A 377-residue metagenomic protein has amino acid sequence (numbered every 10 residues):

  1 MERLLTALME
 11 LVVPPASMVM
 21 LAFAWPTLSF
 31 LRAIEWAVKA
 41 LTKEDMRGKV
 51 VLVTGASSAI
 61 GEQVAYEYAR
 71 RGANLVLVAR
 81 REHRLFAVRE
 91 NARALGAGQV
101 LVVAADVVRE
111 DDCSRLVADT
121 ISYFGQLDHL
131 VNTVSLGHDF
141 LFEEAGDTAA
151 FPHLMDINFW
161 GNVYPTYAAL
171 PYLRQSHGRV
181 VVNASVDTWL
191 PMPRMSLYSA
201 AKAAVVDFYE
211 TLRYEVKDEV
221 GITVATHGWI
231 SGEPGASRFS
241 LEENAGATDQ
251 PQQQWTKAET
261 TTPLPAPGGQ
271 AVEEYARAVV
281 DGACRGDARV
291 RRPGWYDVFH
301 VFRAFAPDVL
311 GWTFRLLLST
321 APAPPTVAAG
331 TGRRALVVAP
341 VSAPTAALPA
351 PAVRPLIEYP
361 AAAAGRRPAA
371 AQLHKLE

Functional and structural regions predicted by a protein language model:
V50, S57-S58: Conserved glycine-rich cofactor-binding loop
R71-V88: Conserved glycine-rich Rossmann-like NAD(P)H-binding loop of the short-chain dehydrogenase/reductase
H83, A104-L116, T148: The beta1-alpha1 cofactor-binding region of Rossmann-like NAD(H)/NADP(H)-dependent oxidoreductases
S122, G137-P152, R194-L197: Conserved mid-core segment of classical short-chain dehydrogenase/reductases
T166, A201: Active-site helix of classical SDR
S185: Residue(s) in the substrate-gating loop at a strand-loop-helix junction that position the organic substrate next
Y214-Y296: SDR active-site lid
